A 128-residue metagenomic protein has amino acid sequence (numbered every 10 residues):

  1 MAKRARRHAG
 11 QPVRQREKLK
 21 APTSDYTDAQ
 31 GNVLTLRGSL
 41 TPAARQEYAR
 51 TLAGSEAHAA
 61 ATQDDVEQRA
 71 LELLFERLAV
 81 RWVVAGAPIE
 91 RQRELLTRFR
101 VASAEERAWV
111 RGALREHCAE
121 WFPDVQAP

Functional and structural regions predicted by a protein language model:
M1-A21: Short Lys/Arg-rich cationic patches that frequently serve as NLS/NoLS or arginine-rich RNA/DNA-binding motifs
A21-G31: Short acidic-hydrophobic surface loop/beta-edge motif
R37-P128: Short, surface-exposed, charged amphipathic helix/loop patches that serve as local interaction elements
